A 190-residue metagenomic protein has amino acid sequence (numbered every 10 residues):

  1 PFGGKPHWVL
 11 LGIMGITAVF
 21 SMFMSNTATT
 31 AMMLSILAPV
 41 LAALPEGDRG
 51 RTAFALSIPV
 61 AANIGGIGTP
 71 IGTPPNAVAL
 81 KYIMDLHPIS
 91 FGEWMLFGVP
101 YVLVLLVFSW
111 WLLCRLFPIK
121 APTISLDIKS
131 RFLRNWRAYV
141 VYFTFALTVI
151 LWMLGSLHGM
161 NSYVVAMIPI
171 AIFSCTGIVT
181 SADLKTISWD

Functional and structural regions predicted by a protein language model:
P1, A38, A43-P45, W111-K120 (+1 more regions): C-terminal ends of transmembrane helices
P1-V9, G98-V102, L133-V141, N161-S162 (+1 more regions): Helical membrane-embedded segments and adjacent short helical loop/helix-boundary regions of multi-pass membrane
G3, H7-I67, P74-M84: Hydrophobic transmembrane alpha-helices that form the pore/transport pathway of multi-pass ion and small-solute
L11, G15, V19, L103-L112 (+5 more regions): Generic alpha-helical transmembrane segments of integral inner-membrane proteins, especially permease/transport modules
F23, W94-G98, W152: Tryptophan-centric aromatic hotspots in well-structured domains and transmembrane helices
T27, N135-Y139, L147-I187: Flexible hinge motifs at transmembrane-helix junctions and intramembrane kinks/re-entrant loops in multi-pass membrane
E46-T52, L56-I58, G65-I71, P75-V78 (+1 more regions): Juxtamembrane and boundary regions of transmembrane helices in multi-pass small-molecule transporters and channels
